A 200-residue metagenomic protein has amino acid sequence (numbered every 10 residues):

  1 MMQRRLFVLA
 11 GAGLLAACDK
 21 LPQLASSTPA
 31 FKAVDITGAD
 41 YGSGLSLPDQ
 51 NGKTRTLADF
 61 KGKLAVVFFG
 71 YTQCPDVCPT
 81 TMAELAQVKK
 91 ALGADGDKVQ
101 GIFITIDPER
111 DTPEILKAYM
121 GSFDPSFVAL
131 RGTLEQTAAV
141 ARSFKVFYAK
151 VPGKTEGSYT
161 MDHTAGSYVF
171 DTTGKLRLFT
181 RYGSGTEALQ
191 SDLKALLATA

Functional and structural regions predicted by a protein language model:
L6-L21: N-terminal export signals
A17, G62-K63, G183-T186: A short acidic/small-residue loop/turn micro-motif
K20, G42-P48, D192-A200: Non-globular targeting/processing and membrane-anchoring segments
L24-A58: N-terminal "domain-start" segment that seeds a small globular fold
G42-S43, A65, T164-G166: Short loop/turn microsegments at loop-to-beta-strand junctions
D59-P75: Short active-site neighborhood of thiol/selenol oxidoreductases, capturing the structured segment around
T80-V140: Structural microenvironment flanking redox-active thiols in thiol-disulfide oxidoreductases
Q136-D192: Thiol/disulfide oxidoreductase modules built on the thioredoxin-like
